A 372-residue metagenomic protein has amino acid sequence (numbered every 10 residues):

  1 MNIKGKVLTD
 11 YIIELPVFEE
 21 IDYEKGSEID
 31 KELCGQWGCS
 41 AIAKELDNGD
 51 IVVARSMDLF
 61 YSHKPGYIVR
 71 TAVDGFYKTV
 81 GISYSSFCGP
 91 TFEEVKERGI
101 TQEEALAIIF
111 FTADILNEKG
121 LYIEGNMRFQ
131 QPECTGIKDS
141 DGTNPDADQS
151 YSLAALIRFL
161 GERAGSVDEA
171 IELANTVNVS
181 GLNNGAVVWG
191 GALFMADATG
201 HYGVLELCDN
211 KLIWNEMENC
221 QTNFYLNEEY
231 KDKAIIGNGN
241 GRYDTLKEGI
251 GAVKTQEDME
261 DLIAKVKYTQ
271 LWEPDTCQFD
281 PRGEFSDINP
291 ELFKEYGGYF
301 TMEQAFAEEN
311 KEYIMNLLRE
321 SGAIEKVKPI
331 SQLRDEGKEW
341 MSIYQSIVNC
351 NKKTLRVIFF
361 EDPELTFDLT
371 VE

Functional and structural regions predicted by a protein language model:
M1-D168, N175-N184, I263-E372: N-terminal mature-domain region immediately after signal-peptide cleavage in secreted/organellar precursors
A43, F224, E228, A234-G239 (+3 more regions): Extracellular/secretory pathway and lumenal proteins
R128, C208-N210, G249: Histidine- and/or cysteine-centered catalytic micro-motif in compact active-site loops
V187-G241: Extended amphipathic alpha-helical segments with heptad-repeat/coiled-coil character used for oligomerization, fusion
T255: Surface-exposed interaction regions that form or flank ligand-binding interfaces
D258-L262: Acidic interaction surfaces
